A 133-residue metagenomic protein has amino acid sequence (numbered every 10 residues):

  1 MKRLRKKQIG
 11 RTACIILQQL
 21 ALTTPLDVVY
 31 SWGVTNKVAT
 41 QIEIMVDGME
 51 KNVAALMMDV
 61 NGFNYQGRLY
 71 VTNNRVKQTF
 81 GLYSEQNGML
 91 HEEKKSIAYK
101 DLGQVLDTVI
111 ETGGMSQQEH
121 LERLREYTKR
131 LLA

Functional and structural regions predicted by a protein language model:
K2-L20, Q86-A133: Mixed-charge, Lys/Arg-enriched low-complexity segments
K2-N64: Negatively charged, low-complexity tracts enriched in Asp/Glu with abundant Ser/Thr
T12, T23-T24, T35, T40 (+5 more regions): Residue-identity detector for threonine
A13, N36, K51, M58 (+6 more regions): Polar low-complexity intrinsically disordered regions enriched in Ser/Thr and small residues
P25-D27, R75, E122: Alpha-helical structural elements
D27-Y30, G81, S116-H120: Generic marker of "main functional regions" within proteins
Y65-D101: Intrinsically disordered, low-complexity regulatory segments enriched in Ser/Thr/Pro and charged residues
